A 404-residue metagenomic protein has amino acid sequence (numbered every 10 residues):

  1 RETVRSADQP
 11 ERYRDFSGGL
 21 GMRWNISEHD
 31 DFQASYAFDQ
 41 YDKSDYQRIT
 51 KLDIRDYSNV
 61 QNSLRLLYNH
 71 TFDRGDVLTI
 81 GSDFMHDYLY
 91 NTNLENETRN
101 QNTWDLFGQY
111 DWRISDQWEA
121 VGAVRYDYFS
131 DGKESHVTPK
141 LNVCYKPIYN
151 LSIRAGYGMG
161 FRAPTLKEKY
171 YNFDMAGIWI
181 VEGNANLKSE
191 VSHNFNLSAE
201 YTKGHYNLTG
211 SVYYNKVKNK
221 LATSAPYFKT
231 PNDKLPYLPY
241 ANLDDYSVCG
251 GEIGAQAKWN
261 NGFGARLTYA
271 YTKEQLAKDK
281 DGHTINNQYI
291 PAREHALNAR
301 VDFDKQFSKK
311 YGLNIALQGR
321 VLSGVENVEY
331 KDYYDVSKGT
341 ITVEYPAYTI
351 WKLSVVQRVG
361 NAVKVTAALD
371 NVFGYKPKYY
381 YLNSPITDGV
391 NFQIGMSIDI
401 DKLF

Functional and structural regions predicted by a protein language model:
D8-R14, D42, L52-V60, E95-T103 (+7 more regions): Replace "Gram-negative outer membrane beta-barrel proteins" with "bacterial and organellar outer membrane beta-barrel
P10-H136, K140, C144-K146, Y201 (+2 more regions): Face-selective signature of the C-terminal outer-membrane beta-barrel domain
E28-F32, G75-L78, Q117-A120, N150-I153 (+5 more regions): Repeated loop/turn-to-beta-strand initiation elements of outer-membrane beta-barrel proteins
F38-D42, F84-Y90, V124-S130, Y157-A163 (+8 more regions): Transmembrane beta-strands of outer-membrane beta-barrel pores
Y57, Q61-L67, R99, D105-F107 (+4 more regions): Outer membrane beta-barrel strand-and-loop segments of large Gram-negative receptors, especially TonB-dependent
E95-E97, S130-D131, Y145, Y149-F195 (+3 more regions): Surface-exposed extracellular loop regions of Gram-negative outer-membrane beta-barrel proteins, predominantly
S115, Y213-K216, P239-Y330, F373: Gram-negative outer-membrane beta-barrel transporters
Q288-F404: Conserved C-terminal beta-signal and adjacent last beta-strands/turns of outer-membrane beta-barrel proteins
